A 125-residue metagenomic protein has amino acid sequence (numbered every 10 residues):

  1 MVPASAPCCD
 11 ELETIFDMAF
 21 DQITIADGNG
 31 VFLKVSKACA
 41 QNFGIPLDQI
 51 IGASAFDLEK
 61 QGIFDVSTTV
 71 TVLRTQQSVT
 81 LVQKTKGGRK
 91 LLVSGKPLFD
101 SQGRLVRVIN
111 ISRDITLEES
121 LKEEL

Functional and structural regions predicted by a protein language model:
M1-P3, P97-L125: Sensory coupling linkers of modular signal transduction proteins
V2-N42, D48: Sensory modules in modular signal-transduction proteins
T24, K96-P97: A residue-level detector for well-ordered beta-strand positions
N29, G87, S101-Q102: Residue-level recognition of short loop/turn positions
V31, Q77, G103-R104: Residue-level signal for well-ordered, solvent-exposed loop/turn and beta-edge residues enriched in charged/polar side
L33, R89-L92, V106: PAS-family sensory domains
L47-I51, L58-G87, L91-L92: Terminal output helix/cap of sensory domains in signal transduction proteins
